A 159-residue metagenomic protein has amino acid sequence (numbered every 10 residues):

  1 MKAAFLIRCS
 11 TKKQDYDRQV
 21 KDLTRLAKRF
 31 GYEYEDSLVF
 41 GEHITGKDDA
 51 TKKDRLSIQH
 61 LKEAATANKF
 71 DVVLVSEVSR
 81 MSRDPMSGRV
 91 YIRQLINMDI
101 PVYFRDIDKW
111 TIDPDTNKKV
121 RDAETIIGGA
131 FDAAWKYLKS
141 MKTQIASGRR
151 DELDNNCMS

Functional and structural regions predicted by a protein language model:
M1-D151: Short, structured surface patches at the beginning of a domain
D151-S159: Charged, gly/pro-enriched flexible loop segments at helix/strand junctions
